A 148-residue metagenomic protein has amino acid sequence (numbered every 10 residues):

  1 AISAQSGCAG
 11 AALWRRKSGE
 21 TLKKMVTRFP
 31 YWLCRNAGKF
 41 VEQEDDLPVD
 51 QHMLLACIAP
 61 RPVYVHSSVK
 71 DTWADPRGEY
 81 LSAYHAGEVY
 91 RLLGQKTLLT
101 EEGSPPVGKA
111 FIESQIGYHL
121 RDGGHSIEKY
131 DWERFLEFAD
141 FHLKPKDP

Functional and structural regions predicted by a protein language model:
I2-Q5, S67-V69: Glycine-rich, histidine-containing beta strand-loop boundary motifs that form or position
S3-L54, E79-E102: Mobile cap/lid helix-loop segments that gate and shape the active-site cleft of serine hydrolases
A11, A74-D75, E128: Extracytoplasmic/secreted cell-surface and envelope-processing proteins
R28, A83-P148: C-terminal catalytic histidine-bearing segment of alpha/beta-hydrolase fold enzymes
C57-V63, I112-I116: Short, proline-enriched alpha-helix->beta-strand connector loops that line the catalytic pocket of alpha/beta-hydrolase
A59-P76, R121-G124: Conserved strand-to-loop "acid loop" that flanks and positions the catalytic carboxylate
